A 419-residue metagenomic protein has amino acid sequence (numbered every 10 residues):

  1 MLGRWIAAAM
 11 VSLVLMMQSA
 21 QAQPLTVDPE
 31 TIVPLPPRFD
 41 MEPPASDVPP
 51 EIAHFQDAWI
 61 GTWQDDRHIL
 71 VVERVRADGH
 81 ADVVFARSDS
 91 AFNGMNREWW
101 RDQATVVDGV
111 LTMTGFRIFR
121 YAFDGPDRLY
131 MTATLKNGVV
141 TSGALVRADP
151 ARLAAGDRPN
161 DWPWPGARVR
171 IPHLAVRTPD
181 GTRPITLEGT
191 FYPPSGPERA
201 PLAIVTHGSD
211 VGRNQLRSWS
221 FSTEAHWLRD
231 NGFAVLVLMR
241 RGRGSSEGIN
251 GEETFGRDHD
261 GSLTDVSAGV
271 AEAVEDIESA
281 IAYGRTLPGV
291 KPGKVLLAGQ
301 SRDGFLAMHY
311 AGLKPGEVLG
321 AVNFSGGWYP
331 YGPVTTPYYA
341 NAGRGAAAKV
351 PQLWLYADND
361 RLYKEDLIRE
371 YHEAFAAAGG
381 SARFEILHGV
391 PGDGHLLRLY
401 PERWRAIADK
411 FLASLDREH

Functional and structural regions predicted by a protein language model:
A7-M17: Bacterial N-terminal signal peptides
P24-D157, P163, L202, G208 (+1 more regions): Central antiparallel beta-sheet cores of small beta-barrel/beta-sandwich binding domains
A154-P197: N-terminal cap/lid segment of alpha/beta-hydrolase-fold proteins
E198-A200, S209-E247, P330-Y331, L362-K364: Short substrate-entry loop that stabilizes the transition state in hydrolases
T254-P288: Alpha/beta-hydrolase active-site loop
E278-A347: Primarily recognizes the serine-hydrolase "nucleophile elbow" in alpha/beta-hydrolase and SGNH/GDSL folds
G320, S325-R383: The feature captures the conserved acid-bearing segment of alpha/beta-hydrolase catalytic domains
A378-H419: C-terminal catalytic histidine-bearing segment of alpha/beta-hydrolase fold enzymes
